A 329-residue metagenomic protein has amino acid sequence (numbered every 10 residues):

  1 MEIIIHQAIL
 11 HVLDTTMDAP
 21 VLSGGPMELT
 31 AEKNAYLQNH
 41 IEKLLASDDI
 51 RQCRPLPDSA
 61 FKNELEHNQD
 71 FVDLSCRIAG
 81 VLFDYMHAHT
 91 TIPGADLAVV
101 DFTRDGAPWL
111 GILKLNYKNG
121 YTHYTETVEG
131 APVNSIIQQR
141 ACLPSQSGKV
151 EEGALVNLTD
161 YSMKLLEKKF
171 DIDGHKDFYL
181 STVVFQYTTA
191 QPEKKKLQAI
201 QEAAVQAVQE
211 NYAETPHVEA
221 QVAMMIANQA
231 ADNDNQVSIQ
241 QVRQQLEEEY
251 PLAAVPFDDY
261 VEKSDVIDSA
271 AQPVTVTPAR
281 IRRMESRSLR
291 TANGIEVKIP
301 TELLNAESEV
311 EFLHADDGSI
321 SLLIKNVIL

Functional and structural regions predicted by a protein language model:
M1-R280: Long, hydrophobic alpha/beta structural blocks
Q244-L329: C-terminal structured domains
